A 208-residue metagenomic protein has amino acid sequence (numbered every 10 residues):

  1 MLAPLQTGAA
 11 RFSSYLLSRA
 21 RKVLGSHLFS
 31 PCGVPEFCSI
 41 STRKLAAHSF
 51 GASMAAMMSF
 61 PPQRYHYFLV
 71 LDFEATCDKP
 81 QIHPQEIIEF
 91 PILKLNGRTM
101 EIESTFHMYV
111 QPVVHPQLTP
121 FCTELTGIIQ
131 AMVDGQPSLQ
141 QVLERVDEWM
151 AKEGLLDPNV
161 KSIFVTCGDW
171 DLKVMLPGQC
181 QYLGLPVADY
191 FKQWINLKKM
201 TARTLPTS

Functional and structural regions predicted by a protein language model:
M1-F73: N-terminal accessory regions of nucleic-acid-interacting proteins
L2-P4, S59-P61, H66, Q85-I88 (+2 more regions): Metal-dependent phosphoesterase core characteristic of DEDDh/y 3'-5' exonuclease domains
S53, Q141, N159: Short, conserved clusters of charged catalytic residues that mark active-site and nucleotide-handling motifs
F73-Q81: Short acidic, Gly/Ser-rich segments with clustered Asp/Glu that frequently serve as metal-coordination loops in enzyme
P80-I82, G135, T204-P206: Short, function-defining helix-loop hinge/capping sites that tune catalysis or transport
I128-V133: Short glycine/proline- and acidic residue-enriched helix-loop micro-motifs that form flexible lids or anion-recognition
G135-E148: Glycine-rich, highly charged phosphate/nucleotide-binding loops
